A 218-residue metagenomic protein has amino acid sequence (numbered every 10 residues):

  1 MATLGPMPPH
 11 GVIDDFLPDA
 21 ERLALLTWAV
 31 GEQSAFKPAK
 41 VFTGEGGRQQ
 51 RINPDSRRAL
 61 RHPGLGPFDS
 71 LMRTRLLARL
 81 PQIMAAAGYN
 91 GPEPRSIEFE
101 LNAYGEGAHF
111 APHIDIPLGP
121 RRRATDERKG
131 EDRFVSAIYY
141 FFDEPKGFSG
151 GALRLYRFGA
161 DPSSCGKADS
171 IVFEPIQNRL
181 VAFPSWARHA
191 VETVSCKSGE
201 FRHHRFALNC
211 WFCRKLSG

Functional and structural regions predicted by a protein language model:
A2-A87: Non-heme Fe(II)/2-oxoglutarate
P8-G11, F99, R133-A137, R179 (+1 more regions): Residue-level detector of short, conserved catalytic/binding motifs and their immediate flanks
L17, A29, I116, F141 (+3 more regions): Short beta-strand segments enriched in hydrophobic/aromatic residues within well-folded beta-rich domains
A87-E100, S149-G151: A short coil-to-beta-strand element that immediately follows conserved catalytic motifs
A103-Y104, R122-G147, W211-F212: Short, conserved beta-strand element in jelly-roll/cupin
H109-P117: Histidine-centered catalytic micro-motifs
H113, R122, H189: Histidine-centered active-site/metal-ligand motif
R133, S149-G218: Catalytic core of Fe(II)/2-oxoglutarate
